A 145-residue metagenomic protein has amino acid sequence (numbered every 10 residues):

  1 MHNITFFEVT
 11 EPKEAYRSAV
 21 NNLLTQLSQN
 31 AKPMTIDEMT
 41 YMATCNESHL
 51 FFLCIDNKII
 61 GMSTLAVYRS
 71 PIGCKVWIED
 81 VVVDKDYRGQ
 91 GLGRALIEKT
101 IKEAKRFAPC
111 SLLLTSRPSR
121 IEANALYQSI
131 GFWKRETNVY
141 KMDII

Functional and structural regions predicted by a protein language model:
M1-S18: Conserved N-terminal entry element of GNAT/NAT acetyltransferase domains
Q29-L50: Active-site rim helix/loop that mediates acceptor-substrate recognition in acyltransferases
F52, K58-V67, W77, V82: Conserved beta-strand in the GNAT
C54-D56, M142-I144: Active-site beta-strand termini and strand-to-loop segments that position acidic
Y68-I78, R88, W133-R135: A conserved beta-turn-beta hairpin within the catalytic core of GNAT-like acetyltransferases that forms part
V83, G89-K102, A125, S129: Conserved acetyl-CoA-binding loop-helix of GNAT-fold acetyltransferases
R94, P118-E136, K141-M142: Conserved active-site alpha-helix within GNAT-family acetyltransferase domains
I97, A104-S116: Conserved GNAT acetyl-CoA-binding A-motif
